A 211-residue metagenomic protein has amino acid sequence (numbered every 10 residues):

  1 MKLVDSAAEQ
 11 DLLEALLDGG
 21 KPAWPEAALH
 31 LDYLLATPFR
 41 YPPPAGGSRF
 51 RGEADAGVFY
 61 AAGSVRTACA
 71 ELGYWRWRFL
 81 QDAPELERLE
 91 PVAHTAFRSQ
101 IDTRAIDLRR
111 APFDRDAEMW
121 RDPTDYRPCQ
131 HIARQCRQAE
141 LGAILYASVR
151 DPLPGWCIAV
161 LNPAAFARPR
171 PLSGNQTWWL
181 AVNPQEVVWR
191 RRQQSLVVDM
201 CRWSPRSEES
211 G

Functional and structural regions predicted by a protein language model:
M1-G52, Y74-W77, Q81-G211: Active-site and NAD+-binding cores of ADP-ribose-processing enzymes
G57-A61: A short, exposed loop/beta-hairpin motif centered on an aromatic-Gly-Thr core
T67-G73: Contiguous mid-protein beta-loop-alpha structural module that forms a pocket-lining wall or clamp of enzyme active
